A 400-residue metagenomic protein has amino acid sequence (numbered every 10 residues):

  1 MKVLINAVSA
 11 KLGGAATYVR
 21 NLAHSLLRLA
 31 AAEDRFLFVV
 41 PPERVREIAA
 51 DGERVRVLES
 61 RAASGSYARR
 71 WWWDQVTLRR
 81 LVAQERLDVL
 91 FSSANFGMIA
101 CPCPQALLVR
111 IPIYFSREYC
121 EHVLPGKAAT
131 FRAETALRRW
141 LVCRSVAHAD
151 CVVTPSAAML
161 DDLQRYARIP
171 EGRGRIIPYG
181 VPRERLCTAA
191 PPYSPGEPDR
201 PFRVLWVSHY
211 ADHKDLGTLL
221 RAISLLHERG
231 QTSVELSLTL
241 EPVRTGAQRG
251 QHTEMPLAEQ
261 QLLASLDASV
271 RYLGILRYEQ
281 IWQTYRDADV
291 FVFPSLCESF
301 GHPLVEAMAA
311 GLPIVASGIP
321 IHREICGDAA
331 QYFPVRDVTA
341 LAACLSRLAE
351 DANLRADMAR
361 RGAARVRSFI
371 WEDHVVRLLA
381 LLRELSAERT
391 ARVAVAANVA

Functional and structural regions predicted by a protein language model:
L4, G196-K214, L220-I223, S237: Conserved donor-binding/catalytic core segment of Leloir-type glycosyltransferases
G52-R56, P242, R249-E279: Nucleotide-activated donor-binding/catalytic signature segment of Leloir-type glycosyltransferases, i.e., the conserved
R80, T130-V152: Membrane-proximal helix-turn-helix segments that form the acceptor-binding/catalytic region of lipid-linked
V82, Q283-A288: Short alpha-helical donor nucleotide-sugar binding micro-motif in glycosyltransferases
A158, G180: Carbohydrate-associated surface elements
L296: Aromatic "clamp/platform" in nucleotide-sugar-dependent glycosyltransferases that forms part of the donor/acceptor
L304, A309, P313-A316: Short hydrophobic beta-strand element within catalytic cores of glycosyltransferases and related nucleotide-activated
Q331-V338, R347-A352: Conserved acidic donor-binding segment of nucleotide-sugar-dependent glycosyltransferases
